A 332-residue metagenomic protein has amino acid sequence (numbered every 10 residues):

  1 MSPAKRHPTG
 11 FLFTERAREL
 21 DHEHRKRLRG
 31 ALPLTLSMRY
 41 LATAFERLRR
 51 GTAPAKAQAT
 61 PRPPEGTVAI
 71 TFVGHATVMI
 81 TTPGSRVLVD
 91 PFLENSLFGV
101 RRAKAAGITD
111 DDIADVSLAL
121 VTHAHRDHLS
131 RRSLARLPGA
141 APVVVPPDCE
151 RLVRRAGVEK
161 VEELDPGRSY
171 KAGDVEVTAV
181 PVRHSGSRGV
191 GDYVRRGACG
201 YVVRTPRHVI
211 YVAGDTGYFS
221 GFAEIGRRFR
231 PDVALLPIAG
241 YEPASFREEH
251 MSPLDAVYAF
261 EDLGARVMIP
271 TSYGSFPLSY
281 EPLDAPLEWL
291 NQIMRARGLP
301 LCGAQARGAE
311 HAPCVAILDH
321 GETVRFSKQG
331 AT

Functional and structural regions predicted by a protein language model:
M1-L88, L93-N95: Zn-dependent metallo-beta-lactamase
G10-A17, P142, D148-R151, G217-H320: Cap/insert and terminal regions of metallo-dependent hydrolase folds
P54-R62, V73, T82-A124, R131-R136 (+2 more regions): Pre-active-site segment of Zn-dependent metallo-hydrolases
R62-V68, T81-V87, S169-T178, R204-I210 (+2 more regions): Beta-strand-turn-beta hairpins that frame and shape the catalytic cleft of phosphate-ester-processing enzymes
I80, D90, H123, S130 (+5 more regions): Divalent metal-coordination and catalytic microenvironments
P91-L93, A124, V182-H184, G214-T216 (+2 more regions): Active-site metal-binding loops of divalent metal-dependent hydrolases
A106-Y170, V180-G186: Active-site HxH/HxHxD metal-binding segment of metal-dependent hydrolases
A179-R207, S220, F229, V233: Active-site-proximal loop/helix segment associated with metal-binding centers of metalloenzymes
